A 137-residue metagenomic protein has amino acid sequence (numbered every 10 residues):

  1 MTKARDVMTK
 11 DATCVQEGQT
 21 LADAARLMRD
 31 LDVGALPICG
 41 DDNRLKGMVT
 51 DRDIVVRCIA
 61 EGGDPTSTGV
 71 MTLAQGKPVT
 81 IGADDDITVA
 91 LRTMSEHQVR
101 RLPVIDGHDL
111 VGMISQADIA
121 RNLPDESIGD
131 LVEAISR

Functional and structural regions predicted by a protein language model:
M1-D11, T50-S95, L110-R137: Tandem CBS (Bateman) regulatory domains
V7, A25-L27, D41-N43, E61-G63: Short hydrophobic/aromatic-rich motifs at helix boundaries and adjacent loops
C14-D32, C39, I81-Q98, I105 (+1 more regions): The conserved cystathionine-beta-synthase
M28-L31, L36-R52, M94, L102-A117: A glycine-centered beta-loop-beta connector
D64, V99-L102: Residues in soluble alpha-helical coiled-coils and helical-bundle/repeat scaffolds
